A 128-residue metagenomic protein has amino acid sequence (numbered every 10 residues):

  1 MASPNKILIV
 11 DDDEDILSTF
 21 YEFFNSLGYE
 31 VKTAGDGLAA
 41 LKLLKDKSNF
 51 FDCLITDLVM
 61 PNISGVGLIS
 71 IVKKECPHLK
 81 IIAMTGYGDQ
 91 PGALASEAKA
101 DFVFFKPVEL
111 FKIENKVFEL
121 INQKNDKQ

Functional and structural regions predicted by a protein language model:
D11, D57: Active-site residues of response regulator receiver
E14-K32: Two-component/phosphorelay signaling modules centered on CheY-like receiver
T33-C53: Acidic, metal-coordinating helix/loop segments flanking the phosphotransfer/catalytic sites of two-component signaling
D36-A39, S64-L68: Acidic catalytic/metal-coordinating carboxylates
M60: Receiver (REC) domain active-site loop signature in two-component systems and cognate sites in sensor histidine kinases
G67, Y87-F104, K112-N115: Alpha4 helix (beta4-alpha4-beta5 surface) of REC/receiver domains from two-component response regulators
V108-E119, N125: C-terminal output helix
